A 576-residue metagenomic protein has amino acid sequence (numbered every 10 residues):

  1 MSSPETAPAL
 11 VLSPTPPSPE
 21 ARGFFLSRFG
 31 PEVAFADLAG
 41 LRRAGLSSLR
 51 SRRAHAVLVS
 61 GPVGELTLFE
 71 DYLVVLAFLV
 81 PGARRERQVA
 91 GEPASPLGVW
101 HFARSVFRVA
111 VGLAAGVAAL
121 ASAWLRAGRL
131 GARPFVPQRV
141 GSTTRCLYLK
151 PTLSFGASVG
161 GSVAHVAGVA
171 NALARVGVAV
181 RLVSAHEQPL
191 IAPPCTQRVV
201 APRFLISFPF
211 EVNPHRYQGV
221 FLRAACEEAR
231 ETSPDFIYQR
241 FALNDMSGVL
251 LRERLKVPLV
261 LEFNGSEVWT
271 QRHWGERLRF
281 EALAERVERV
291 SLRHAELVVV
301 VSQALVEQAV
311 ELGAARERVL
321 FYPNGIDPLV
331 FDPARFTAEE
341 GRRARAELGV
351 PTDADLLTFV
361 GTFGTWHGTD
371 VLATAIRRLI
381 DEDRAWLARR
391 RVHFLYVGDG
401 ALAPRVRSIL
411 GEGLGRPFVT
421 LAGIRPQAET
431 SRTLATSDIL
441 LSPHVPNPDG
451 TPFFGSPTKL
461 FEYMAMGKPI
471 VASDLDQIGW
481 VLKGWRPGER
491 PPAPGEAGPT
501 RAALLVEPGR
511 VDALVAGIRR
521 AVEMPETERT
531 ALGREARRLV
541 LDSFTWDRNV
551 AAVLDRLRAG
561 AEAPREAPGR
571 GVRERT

Functional and structural regions predicted by a protein language model:
M1-D37, A121-L190, P194, L379 (+2 more regions): N-terminal subdomain of nucleotide-sugar transferases
P93-V106, V163-A164, V220, L255-V260 (+2 more regions): Nucleotide-sugar donor phosphate/pyrophosphate-binding loop at the beta->alpha transition of glycosyltransferases
H101-L113, N171, C226, L250-E253 (+1 more regions): Membrane-proximal helix-turn-helix segments that form the acceptor-binding/catalytic region of lipid-linked
L147-L149, P351-R377, L395: Conserved donor-binding/catalytic core segment of Leloir-type glycosyltransferases
H186, A304, G325: Carbohydrate-associated surface elements
A346, R520, T527-D542: A short, well-ordered alpha-helix in the C-terminal region of glycosyltransferases
L387-R391, Y396-V397, A403-L434, I439 (+1 more regions): Nucleotide-activated donor-binding/catalytic signature segment of Leloir-type glycosyltransferases, i.e., the conserved
G479-R520, T527: Change "using UDP/GDP/dTDP sugars" to "using nucleotide sugars
